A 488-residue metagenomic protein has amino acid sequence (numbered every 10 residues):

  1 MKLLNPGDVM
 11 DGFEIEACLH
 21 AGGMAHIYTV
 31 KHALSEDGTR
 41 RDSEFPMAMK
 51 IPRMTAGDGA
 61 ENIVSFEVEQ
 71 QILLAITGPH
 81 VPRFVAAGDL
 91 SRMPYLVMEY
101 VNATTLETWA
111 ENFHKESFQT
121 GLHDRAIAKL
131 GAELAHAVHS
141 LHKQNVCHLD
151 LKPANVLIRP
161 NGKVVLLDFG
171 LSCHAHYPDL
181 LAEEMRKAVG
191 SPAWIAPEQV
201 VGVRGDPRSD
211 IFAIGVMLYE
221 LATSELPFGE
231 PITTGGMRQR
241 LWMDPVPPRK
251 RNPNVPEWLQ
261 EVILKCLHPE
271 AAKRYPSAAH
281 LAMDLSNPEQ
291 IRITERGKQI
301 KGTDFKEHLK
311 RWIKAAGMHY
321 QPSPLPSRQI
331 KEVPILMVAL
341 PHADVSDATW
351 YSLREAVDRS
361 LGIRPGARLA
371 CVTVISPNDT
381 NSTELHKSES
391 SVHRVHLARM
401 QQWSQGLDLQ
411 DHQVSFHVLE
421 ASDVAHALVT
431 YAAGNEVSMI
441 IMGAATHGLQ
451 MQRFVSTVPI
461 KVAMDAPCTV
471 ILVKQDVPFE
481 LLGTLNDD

Functional and structural regions predicted by a protein language model:
R53-A75: AlphaC helix of the eukaryotic protein kinase fold
A87: Activation-segment/catalytic-loop signature of the eukaryotic protein kinase fold
S91-T105, W109: Conserved short submotifs of the Hanks-type protein kinase catalytic core that shape the nucleotide-binding pocket
L130-G131: Activation segment signature within eukaryotic-like protein kinase domains
H136-V146: Protein kinase catalytic-loop region centered on the HRD/HxD motif
Q329-E384: Small/aliphatic-rich secondary-structure junction motif
M442-D465, P478-G483: Glycine-rich, Arg-bearing micro-motifs that act as flexible, cationic patches
